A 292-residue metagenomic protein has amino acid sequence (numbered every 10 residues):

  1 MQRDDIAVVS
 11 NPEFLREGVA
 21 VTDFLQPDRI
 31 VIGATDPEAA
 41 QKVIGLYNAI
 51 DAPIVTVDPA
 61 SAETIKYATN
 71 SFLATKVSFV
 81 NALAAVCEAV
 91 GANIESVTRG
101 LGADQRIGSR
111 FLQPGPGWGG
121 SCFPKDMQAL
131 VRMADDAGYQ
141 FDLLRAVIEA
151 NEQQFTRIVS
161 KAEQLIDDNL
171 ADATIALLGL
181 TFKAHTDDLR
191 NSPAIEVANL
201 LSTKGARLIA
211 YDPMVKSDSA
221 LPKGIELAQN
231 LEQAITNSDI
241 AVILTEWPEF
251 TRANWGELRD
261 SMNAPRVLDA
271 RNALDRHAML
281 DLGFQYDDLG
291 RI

Functional and structural regions predicted by a protein language model:
M1-I292: Structural/interface elements that position substrates and couple domains in central-metabolism enzymes
